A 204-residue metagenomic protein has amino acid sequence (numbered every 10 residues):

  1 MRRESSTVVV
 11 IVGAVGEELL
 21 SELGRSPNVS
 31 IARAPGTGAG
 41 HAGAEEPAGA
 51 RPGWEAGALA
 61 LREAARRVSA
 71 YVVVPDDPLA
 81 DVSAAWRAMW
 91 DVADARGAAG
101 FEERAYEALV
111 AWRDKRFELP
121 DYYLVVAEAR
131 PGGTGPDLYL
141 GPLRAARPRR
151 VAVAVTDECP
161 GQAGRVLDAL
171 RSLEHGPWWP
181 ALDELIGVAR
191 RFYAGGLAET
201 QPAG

Functional and structural regions predicted by a protein language model:
M1-V8: Extreme N-terminal, non-catalytic leader segments that precede Walker-type/kinase nucleotide-binding cores
R2, V15, A129-G204: NTP-dependent small-molecule kinase module
I11: Hydrophobic anchor at the beta1->P-loop junction of P-loop NTPases
E17-V68: Conserved substrate/cofactor phosphate-moiety recognition/catalytic segment in nucleotide-dependent phosphotransferases
E18-L20, A80-A84, P131-G132: Short catalytic/ligand-binding loop motif for oxyanion handling, primarily in non-cytosolic enzymes, centered on
G49-E118: Glycine-rich phosphate-binding loop used to anchor ATP phosphates in small-molecule kinases, encompassing both
V72, Y122-V125: Short, well-ordered beta-strand core segments
F117-Y122, P148-R150: Short glycine-/polar-rich loops that comprise or flank the Walker A/P-loop and associated switch/sensor motifs
